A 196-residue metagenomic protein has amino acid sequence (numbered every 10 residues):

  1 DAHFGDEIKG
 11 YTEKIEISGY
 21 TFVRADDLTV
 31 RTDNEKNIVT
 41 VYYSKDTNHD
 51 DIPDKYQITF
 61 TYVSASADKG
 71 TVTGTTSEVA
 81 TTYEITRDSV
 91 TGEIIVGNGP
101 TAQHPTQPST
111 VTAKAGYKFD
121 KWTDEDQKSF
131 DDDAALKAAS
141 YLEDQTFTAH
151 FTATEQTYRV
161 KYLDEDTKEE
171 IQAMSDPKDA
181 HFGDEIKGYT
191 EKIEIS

Functional and structural regions predicted by a protein language model:
D1, T73, F130, E169-S175: Local beta-strand/beta-hairpin segments that build beta-sheet-rich folds
D1-T12, D33-K36, T75-T106, L142 (+2 more regions): Solvent-exposed, conformationally flexible loop/turn segments
A2-R31, P100-A134, D184-S196: Surface-exposed interfaces of beta-sheet-rich extracellular modules
Y20, V63-A67, D124-S129, L163-E169: Change "in extracellular beta-sheet-rich domains … of secreted and cell-surface proteins" to "in beta-sheet-rich domains
L28-Y62, D131-L163: Conserved "repeat-terminator" motif of extracellular CCP/Sushi domains
Y56, E155-T157, D166-T167, I171-F182: Short loop/turn and low-complexity linker motifs enriched in small/turn-promoting residues
V63-S77: Small-residue (G/S/T/A) turn/hinge positions that recur once per unit in extracellular repeat modules
